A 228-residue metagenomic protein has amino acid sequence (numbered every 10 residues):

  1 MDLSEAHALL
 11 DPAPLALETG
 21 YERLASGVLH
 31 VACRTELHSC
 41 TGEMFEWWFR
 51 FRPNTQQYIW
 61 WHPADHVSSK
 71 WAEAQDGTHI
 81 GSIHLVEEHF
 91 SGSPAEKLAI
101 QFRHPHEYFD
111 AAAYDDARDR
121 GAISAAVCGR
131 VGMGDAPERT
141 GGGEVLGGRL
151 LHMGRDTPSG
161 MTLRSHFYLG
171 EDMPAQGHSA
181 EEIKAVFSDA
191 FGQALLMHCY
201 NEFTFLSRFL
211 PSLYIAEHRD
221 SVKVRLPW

Functional and structural regions predicted by a protein language model:
M1-A25, P137-W228: Terminal "cap-and-tail" regions of soluble proteins that handle hydrophobic small molecules
M1-I83: Hydrophobic ligand-binding cavity/cleft-lining segments
E5-A13, E36-L37, W60, I100-R103 (+2 more regions): Short linear motifs at secondary-structure transitions and domain/linker junctions
H30-A32, A99, A122-M133, R149-M153 (+1 more regions): Ordered hydrophobic segments in well-structured contexts
L37-S39, V131-M133, F167-E171: Beta-strand elements of well-folded, non-transmembrane domains
T41, S93-E96, S188: Alpha-helix initiation/capping motif
H66-R139: Glycine-rich portal/gate segments that line the openings of hydrophobic small-molecule binding cavities
